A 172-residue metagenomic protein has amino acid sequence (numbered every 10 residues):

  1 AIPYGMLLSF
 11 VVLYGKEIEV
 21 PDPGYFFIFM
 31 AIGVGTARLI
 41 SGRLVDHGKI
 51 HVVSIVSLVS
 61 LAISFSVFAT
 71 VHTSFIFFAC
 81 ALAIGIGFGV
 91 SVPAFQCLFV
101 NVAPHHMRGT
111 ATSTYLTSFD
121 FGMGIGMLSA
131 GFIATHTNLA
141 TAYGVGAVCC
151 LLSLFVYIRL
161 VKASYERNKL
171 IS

Functional and structural regions predicted by a protein language model:
A1-F27: Extracytoplasmic gate region of multi-pass secondary transporters
A37-I50, A134-T135: Helix-to-loop junctions at the C-terminal end of transmembrane segments in multipass secondary transporters
V52-V67, A147: Structural signature of the two symmetry-related core transmembrane helices
A69-C80: Helix-loop junctions at membrane interfaces in 12-TM secondary transporters
V90-A103: Intracellular juxtamembrane helix-capping segments at the cytosolic ends of symmetry-related transmembrane helices
H105-Y115: Loop-to-transmembrane helix entry/capping segments in MFS-fold secondary transporters and related SLC/MFSD carriers
F132-C150: A membrane-interface helix-boundary motif in multi-pass transporters
A147-S172: Multi-pass alpha-helical transporter architecture, strongest for 12-TM Major Facilitator/SLC carriers used
